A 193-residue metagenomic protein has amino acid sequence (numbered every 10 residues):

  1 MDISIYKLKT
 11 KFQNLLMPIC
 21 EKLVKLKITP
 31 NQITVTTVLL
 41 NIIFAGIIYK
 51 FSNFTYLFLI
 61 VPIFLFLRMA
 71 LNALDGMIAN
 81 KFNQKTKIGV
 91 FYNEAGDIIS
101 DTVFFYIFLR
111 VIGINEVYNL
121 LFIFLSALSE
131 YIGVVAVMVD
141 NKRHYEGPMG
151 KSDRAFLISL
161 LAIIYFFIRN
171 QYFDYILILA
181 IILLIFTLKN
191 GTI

Functional and structural regions predicted by a protein language model:
M1-F66, V103-I193: Hydrophobic alpha-helical transmembrane segments
F54-N93: Glycine-rich active-site/cofactor-binding loop and its immediate structural neighborhood
M77-V117: Basic, amphipathic juxtamembrane/active-site segments that coordinate anionic phosphate or diphosphate groups
